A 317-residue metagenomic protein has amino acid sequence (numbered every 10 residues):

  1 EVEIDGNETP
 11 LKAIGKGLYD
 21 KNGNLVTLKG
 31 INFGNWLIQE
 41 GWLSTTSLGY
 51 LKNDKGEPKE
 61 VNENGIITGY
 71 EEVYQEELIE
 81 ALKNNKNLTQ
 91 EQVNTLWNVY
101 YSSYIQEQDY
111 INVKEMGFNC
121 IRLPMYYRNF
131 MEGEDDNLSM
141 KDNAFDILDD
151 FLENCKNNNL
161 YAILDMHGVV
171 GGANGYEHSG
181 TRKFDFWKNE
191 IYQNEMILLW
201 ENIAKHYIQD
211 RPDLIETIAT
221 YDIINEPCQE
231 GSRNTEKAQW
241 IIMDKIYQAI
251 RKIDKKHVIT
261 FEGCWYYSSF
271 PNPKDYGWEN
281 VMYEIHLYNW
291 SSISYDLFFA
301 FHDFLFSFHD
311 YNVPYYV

Functional and structural regions predicted by a protein language model:
E1-F118: N-terminal carbohydrate-binding accessory modules
P10, K188-N194, L198-V317: Extracellular glycoside hydrolase catalytic/binding regions
L11, E91-I121, N129-M131, D135-T220 (+1 more regions): An active-site-proximal structural segment forming one wall of the substrate-binding cleft that immediately precedes
T27-Q39, N119-M125, Y161-L164, G168 (+4 more regions): Structural recognition of the beta-strand scaffold that forms the well-ordered cores of secreted hydrolase catalytic
Q39, N129, N174, Q229 (+1 more regions): Surface-exposed, flexible loop/turn segments at secondary-structure boundaries
Q39-T45, G133-E134, A173-G175, Y295: Short, solvent-exposed loop/turn and secondary-structure capping segments
T46-L51, R122, F298-F301: Short intrinsically disordered coil segments
K55-G65, N87-L88, D135-L138, I208-I218 (+1 more regions): Intrinsically disordered, low-complexity coil segments
